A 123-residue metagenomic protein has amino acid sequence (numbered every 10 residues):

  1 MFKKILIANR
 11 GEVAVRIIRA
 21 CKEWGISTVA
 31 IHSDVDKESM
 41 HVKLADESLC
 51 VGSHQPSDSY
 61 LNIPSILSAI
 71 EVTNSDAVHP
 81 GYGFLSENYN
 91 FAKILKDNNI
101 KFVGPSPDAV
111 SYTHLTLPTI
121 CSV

Functional and structural regions predicted by a protein language model:
M1-Y112: ATP-binding N-terminal substructure of ATP-dependent carboxylate-amine bond-forming enzymes
Y112-V123: Single conserved hydrophobic/aromatic residue that forms the stacking wall/gate of nucleotide- or nucleobase-binding
